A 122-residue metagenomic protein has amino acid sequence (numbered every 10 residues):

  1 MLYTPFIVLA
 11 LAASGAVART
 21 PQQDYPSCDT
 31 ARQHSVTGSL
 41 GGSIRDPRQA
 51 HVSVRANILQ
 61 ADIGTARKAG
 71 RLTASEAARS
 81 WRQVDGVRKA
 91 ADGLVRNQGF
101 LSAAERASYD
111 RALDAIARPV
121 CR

Functional and structural regions predicted by a protein language model:
M1-R19: Classic N-terminal secretory signal peptides
A10-A13, R32-S35, R79, A107 (+1 more regions): Residue-level detector of solvent-exposed, low-hydrophobicity positions
S14-S43: N-terminal propeptides/low-complexity segments immediately following signal peptides in secreted or periplasmic proteins
S43-A50, V54, A61-R111, A115-R118 (+1 more regions): Surface-exposed, polar/charged faces of alpha-helical domains in mature secreted/periplasmic/lumenal proteins
